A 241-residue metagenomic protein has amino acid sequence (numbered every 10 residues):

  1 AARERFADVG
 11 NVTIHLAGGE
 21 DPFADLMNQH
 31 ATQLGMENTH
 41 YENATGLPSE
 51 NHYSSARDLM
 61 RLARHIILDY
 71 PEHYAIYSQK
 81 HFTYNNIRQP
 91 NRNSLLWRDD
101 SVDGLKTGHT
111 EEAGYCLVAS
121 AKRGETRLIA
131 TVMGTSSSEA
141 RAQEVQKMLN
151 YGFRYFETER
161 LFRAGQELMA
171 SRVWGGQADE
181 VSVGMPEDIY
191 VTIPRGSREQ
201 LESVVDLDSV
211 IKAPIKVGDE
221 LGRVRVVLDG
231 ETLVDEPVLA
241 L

Functional and structural regions predicted by a protein language model:
A1-R3: Short helix- or helix-capping micro-motifs that position conserved polar/aromatic residues at function-defining sites
F6-N11: Acidic/histidine-rich, surface-exposed loop or edge segments in extracytoplasmic proteins
V12-R64, L68, A75-Y77: Mid-domain, small-residue-enriched loop/turn segments at the edges of structured enzyme/sensor domains
P48-Y53, R57-L241: Domain-terminus/edge residues, biased toward the C-terminal soluble/receptor-binding domains of extracytoplasmic
